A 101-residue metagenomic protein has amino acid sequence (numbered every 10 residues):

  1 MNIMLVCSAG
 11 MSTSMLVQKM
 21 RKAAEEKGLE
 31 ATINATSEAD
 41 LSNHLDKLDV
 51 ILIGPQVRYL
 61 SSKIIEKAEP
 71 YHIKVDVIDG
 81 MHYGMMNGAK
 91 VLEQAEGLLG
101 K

Functional and structural regions predicted by a protein language model:
N2-E38: Conserved active-site segments centered on acidic
A9, Q56-R58: Short glycine-rich anion-binding loops that position phosphate/pyrophosphate groups of nucleotides and phosphorylated
T13, L41-N43, M85: Generic structural signal for helix capping and beta-alpha/helix-loop junctions
S14-V17, R58-I65: Short, surface-exposed alpha-helical segments at coil->helix boundaries
S37-L41, L60: Short acidic active-site motifs
L45-V50: Short acidic/histidine-rich motifs immediately flanking catalytic phosphotransfer sites in two-component signaling
P55-Q56, G80: Short secondary-structure boundary segments
S61, I65-K101: C-terminal structural segments of small proteins and small subunits
